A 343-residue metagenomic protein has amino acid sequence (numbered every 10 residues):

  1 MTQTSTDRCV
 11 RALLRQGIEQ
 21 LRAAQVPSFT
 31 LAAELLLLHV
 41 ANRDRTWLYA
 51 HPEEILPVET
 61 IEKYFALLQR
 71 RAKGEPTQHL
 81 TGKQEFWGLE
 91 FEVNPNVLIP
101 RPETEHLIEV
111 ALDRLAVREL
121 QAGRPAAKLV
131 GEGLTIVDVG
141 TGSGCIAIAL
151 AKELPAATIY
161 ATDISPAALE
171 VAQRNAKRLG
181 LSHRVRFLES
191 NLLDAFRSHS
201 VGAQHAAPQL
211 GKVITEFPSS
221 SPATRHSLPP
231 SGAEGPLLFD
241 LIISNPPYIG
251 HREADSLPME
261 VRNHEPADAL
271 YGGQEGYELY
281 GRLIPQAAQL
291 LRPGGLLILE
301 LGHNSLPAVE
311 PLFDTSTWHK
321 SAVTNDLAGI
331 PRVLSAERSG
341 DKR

Functional and structural regions predicted by a protein language model:
M1-W47: Non-catalytic accessory regions of SAM-dependent methyltransferases
T2, L35-R114: Conserved AdoMet
L21, L115, A176, A287 (+1 more regions): Conserved hydrophobic residues forming the short capping helix/wall of the S-adenosyl-L-methionine
L36, G74, T104, I146 (+5 more regions): Residue-level signal for inorganic ion chemistry
H106-S200, T215-F217, G235-S256: Conserved SAM/SAH cofactor-binding pocket of Class I
Y248-E278: Mobile active-site "lid"/loop adjacent to the S-adenosyl-L-methionine
Q274-E337: Conserved Class I SAM-dependent methyltransferase catalytic core
